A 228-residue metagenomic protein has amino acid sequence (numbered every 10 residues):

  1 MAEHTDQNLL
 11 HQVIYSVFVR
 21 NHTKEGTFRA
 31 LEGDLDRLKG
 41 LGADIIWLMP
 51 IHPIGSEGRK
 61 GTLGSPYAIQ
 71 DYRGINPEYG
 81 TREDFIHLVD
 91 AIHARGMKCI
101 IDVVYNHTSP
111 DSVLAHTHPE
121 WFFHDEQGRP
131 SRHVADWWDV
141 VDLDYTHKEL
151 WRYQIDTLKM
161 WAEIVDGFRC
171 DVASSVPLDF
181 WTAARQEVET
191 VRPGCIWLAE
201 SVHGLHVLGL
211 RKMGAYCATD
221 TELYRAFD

Functional and structural regions predicted by a protein language model:
A2-V13, V19-E32, D36-D44, P50-A162 (+3 more regions): Substrate-binding/active-site clefts of carbohydrate-active enzymes
F18, D166-R169: Glycine- and acidic
A43, V165-G167, M213-A215: A structural motif
W47, I100, R169-S174: Conserved beta-strand positions in the central sheet of alpha/beta enzyme cores
K98, G167, I196: Hydrophobic "anchor" residues on beta-strands that sit immediately upstream of conserved functional sites
D156, D171-D228: Active-site-proximal helices and loops of the catalytic beta/alpha 8
